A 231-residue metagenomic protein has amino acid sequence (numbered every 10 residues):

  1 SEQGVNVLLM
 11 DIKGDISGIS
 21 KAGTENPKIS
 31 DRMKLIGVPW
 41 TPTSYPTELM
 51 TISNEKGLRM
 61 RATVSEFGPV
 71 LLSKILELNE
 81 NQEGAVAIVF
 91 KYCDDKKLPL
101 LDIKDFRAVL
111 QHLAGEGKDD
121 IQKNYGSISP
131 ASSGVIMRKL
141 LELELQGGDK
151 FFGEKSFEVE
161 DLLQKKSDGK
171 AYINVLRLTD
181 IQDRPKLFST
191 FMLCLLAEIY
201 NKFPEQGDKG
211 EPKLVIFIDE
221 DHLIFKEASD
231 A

Functional and structural regions predicted by a protein language model:
E2-M10, G14-A231: P-loop NTPase motor domains
